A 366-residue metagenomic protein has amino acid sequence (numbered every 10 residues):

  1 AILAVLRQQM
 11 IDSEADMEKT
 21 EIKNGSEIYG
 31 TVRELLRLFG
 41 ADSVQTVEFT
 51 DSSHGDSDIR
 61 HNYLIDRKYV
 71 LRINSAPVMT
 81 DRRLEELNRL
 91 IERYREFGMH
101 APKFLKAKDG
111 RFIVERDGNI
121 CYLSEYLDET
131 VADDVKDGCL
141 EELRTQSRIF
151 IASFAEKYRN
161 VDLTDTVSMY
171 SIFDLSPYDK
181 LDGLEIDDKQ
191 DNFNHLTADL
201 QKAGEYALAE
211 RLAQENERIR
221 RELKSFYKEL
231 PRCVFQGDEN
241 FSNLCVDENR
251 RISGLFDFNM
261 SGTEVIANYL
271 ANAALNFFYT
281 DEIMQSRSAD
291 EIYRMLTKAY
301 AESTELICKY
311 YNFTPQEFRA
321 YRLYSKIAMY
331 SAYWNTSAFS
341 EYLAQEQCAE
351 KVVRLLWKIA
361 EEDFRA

Functional and structural regions predicted by a protein language model:
A4-L6, M10-D109, E248: Conserved NTP-binding catalytic cores of kinases and kinase-like/nucleotidyltransferase enzymes across multiple kinase
V32, L36, D188-G237: An alpha-helical support segment within catalytic cores of ATP-dependent transferases
H54-R67, L71, R218-N268: Active-site acidic catalytic loop and adjacent metal/ATP-binding pocket of ATP-dependent phosphoryl transfer enzymes
K68-T164: ATP-binding pocket architecture of kinase catalytic cores
E141-G204: A cross-family kinase active-site recognition segment
A267-Y310, S325-A344: Active-site activation/catalytic loop segments of kinase-like enzymes and analogous catalytic loops in related
N312-S325: All-alpha amphipathic helical-bundle segments outside canonical DNA-binding/catalytic cores that form hydrophobic
N335-A366: Helical subdomain adjoining the active site within ATP-dependent kinase catalytic cores
